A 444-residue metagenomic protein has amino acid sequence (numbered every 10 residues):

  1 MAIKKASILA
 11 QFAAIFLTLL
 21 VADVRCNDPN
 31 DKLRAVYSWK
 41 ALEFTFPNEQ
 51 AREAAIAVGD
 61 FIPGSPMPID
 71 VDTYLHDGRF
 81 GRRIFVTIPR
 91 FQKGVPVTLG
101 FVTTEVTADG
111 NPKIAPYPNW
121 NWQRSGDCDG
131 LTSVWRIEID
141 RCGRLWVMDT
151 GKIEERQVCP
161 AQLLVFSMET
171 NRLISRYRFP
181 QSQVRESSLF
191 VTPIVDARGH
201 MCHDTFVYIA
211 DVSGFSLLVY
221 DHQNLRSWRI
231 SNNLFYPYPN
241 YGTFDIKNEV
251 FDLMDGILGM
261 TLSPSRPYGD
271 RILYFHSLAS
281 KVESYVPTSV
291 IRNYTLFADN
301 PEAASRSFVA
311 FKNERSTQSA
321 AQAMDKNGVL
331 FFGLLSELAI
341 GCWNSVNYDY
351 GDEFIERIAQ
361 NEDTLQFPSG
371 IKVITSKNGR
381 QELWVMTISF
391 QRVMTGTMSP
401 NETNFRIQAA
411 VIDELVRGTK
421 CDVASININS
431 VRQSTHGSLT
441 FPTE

Functional and structural regions predicted by a protein language model:
N30-T98, W135-R136: Beta-strand-rich domains and repeat architectures in extracellular enzymes and scaffolds, especially beta-propellers
F61-G81, S125-L145, S182-V207, Y236-I272 (+3 more regions): Beta-rich, blade/repeat-based domains predominating in secreted/periplasmic proteins but also intracellular
M67, V102-E154, I174-Q183: Blade-loop segments of beta-propeller domains
R82-Q92, V147-T150, E154, D204-S213 (+4 more regions): Conserved beta-strand positions in repeat-built beta-propeller and related beta-rich domains
V97-T107, P160-R172, Y220-L225, S399-L415: Beta-propeller blade signature
T103-A108, E169, H222-W228, Y285-N300 (+2 more regions): Short loop/turn segments immediately following beta-strands, especially the blade-tip and inter-blade linker loops
D109-W122, I174-P180, W228-T243, N293-F311 (+2 more regions): Beta-propeller fold detector
S369-E444: Blade-level signature of beta-propeller repeat domains, shared across WD40, Kelch, NHL, RCC1 and BNR/Asp-box propellers
